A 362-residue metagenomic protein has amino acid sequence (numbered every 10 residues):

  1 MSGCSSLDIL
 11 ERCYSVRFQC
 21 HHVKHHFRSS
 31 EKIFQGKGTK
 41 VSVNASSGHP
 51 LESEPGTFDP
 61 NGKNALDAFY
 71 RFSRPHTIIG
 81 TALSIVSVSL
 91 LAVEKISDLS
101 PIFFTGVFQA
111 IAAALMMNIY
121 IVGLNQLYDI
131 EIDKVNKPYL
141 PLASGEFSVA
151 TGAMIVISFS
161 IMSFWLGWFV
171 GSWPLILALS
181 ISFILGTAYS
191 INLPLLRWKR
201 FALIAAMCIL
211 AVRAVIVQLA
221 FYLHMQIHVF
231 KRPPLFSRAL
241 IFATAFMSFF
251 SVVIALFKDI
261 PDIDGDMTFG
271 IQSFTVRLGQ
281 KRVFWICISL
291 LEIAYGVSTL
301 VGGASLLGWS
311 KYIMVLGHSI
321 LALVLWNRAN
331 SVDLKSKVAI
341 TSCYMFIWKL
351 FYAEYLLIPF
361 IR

Functional and structural regions predicted by a protein language model:
M1-R362: Multi-pass alpha-helical membrane architecture of UbiA-family and related isoprenoid/lipid prenyltransferases
